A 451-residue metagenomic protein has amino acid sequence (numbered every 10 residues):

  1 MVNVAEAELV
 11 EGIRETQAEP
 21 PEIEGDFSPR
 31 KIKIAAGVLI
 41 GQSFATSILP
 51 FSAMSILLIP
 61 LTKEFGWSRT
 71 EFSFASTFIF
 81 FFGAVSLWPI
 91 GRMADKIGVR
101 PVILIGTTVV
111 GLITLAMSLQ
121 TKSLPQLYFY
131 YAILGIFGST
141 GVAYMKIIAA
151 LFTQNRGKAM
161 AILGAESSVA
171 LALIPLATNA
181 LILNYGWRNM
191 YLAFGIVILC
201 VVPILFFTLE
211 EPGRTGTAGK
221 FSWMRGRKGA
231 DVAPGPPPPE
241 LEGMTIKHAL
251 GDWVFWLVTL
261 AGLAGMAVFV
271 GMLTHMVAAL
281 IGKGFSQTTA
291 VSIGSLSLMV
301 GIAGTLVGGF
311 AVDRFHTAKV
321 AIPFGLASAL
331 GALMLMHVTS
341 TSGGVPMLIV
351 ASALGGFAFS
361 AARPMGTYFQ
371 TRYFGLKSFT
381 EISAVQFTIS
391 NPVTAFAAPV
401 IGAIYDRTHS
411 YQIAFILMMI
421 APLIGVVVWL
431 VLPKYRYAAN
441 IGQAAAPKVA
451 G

Functional and structural regions predicted by a protein language model:
M54-L58, K247-L306: Extracytoplasmic gate region of multi-pass secondary transporters
L61-T62, M93-A94, L176-Y185, L280-I281 (+2 more regions): Interfacial helix-cap and linker-helix signal at transmembrane-aqueous boundaries of multi-pass secondary transporters
V85-S123: Conserved MFS/SLC helix-loop-helix module at the cytosolic interface between two early adjacent transmembrane helices
S86-G98, T305-H316, Y405-D406: Helix-to-loop junctions at the C-terminal end of transmembrane segments in multipass secondary transporters
I113, L124-S139, P346-A361: Hydrophobic core of transmembrane alpha-helices in multi-pass small-molecule transporters, especially MFS/SLC-type
Y131-A165, G375: Cytoplasmic helix-loop-helix junction between adjacent transmembrane helices in 12-TM secondary transporters
E166-T215: Helix-loop-helix hairpin linking two adjacent transmembrane segments in secondary transporters
S295-V307, R314-F369: C-terminal transmembrane helical hairpin of 12-TM major facilitator-type secondary transporters
